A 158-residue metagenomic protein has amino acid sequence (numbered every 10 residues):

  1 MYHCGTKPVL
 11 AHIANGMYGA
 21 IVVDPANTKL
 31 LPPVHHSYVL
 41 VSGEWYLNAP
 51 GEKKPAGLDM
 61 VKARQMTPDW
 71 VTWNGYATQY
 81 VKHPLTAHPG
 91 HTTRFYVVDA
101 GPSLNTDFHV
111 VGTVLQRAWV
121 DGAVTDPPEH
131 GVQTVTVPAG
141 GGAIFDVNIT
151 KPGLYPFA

Functional and structural regions predicted by a protein language model:
M1-A158: Copper-binding active sites and cupredoxin-like electron-transfer domains, recognizing His/Cys-rich ligand loops
